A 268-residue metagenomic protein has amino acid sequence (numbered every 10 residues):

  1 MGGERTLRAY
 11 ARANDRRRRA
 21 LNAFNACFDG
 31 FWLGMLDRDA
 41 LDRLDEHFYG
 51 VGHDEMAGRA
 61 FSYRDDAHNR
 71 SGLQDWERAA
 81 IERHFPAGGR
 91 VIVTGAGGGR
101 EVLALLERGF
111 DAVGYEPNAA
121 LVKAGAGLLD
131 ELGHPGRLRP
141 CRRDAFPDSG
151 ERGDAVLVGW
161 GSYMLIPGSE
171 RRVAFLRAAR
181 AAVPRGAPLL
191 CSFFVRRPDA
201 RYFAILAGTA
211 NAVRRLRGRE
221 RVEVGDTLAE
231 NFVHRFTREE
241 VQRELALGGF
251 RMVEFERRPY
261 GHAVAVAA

Functional and structural regions predicted by a protein language model:
G3-P86: Conserved class I S-adenosyl-L-methionine
G88-G97: Conserved class I S-adenosyl-L-methionine
G98-F146: Class I SAM-dependent methyltransferase SAM/SAH-binding core
F146-V156: A short acidic, Gly/Pro-enriched loop at the edge of an enzyme's catalytic core that lines a small-molecule cofactor
A155-E170: A short SAM/SAH-binding and catalytic strip from SAM-dependent methyltransferases
V173-R185: A short glycine-rich, Lys/Arg-flanked "PGG" loop and its adjoining helix->strand segment in the class I
L190-E244: SAM-dependent methyltransferase
E254-A268: Core SAM-dependent methyltransferase catalytic element
